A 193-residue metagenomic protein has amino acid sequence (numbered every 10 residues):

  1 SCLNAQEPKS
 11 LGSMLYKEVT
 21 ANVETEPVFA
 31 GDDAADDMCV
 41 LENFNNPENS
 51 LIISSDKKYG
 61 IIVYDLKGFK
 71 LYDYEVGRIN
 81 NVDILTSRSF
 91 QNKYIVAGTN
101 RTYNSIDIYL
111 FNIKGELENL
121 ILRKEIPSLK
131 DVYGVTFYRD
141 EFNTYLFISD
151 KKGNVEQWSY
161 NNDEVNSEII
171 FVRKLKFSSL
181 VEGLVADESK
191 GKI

Functional and structural regions predicted by a protein language model:
Q6-E24: Blade/loop signatures of beta-propeller domains
A21-G31, F69-E75, N119-I126, S167-L175: A short beta-strand motif characteristic of beta-propeller blades
N22-Y59, N80: Beta-strand-rich domains and repeat architectures in extracellular enzymes and scaffolds, especially beta-propellers
G31-N43, G77-R88, S128-R139, L175-K192: Beta-rich, blade/repeat-based domains predominating in secreted/periplasmic proteins but also intracellular
N43-N45, F69-L71, S87-S89, I108-E118 (+1 more regions): Short loop/turn segments immediately following beta-strands, especially the blade-tip and inter-blade linker loops
L66-N104: Blade-loop segments of beta-propeller domains
N104-Y145, S149-D150, N161: Asp-box/WD-like beta-propeller blade repeats and closely related beta-sheet repeat scaffolds
